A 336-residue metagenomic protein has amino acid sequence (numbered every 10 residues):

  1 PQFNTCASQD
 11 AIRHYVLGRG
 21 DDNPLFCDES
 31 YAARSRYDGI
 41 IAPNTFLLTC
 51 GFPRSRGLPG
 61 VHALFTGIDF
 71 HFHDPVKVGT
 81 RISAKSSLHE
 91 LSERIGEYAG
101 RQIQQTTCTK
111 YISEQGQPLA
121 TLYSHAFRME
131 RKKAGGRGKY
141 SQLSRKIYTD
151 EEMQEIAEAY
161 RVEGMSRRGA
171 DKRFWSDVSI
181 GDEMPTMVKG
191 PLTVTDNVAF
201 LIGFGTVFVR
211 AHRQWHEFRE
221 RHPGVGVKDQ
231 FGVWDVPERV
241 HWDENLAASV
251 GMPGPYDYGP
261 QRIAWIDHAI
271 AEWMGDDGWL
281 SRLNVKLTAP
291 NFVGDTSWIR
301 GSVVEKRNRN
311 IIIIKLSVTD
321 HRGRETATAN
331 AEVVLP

Functional and structural regions predicted by a protein language model:
P1-G67, K133-G275: Hot-dog-fold acyl-thioester-processing enzymes
F65, K77, G278-L280: Glycine/proline-enriched, intrinsically flexible loops and inter-domain linkers
G67-I68, F72-I180, T186, A199 (+1 more regions): HotDog/MaoC-like acyl-thioester-processing domains
Y256-P260, S281, V293: Short, well-ordered coil↔helix boundary/capping segments
S281-L287: Long, charged, glycine-rich C-terminal linkers/tails
